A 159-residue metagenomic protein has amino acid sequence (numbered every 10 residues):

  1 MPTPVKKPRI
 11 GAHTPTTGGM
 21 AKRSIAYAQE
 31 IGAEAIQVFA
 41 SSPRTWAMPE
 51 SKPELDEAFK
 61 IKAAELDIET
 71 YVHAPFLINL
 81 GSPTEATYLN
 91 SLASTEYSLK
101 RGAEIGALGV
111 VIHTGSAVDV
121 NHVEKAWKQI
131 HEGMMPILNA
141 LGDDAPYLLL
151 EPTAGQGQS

Functional and structural regions predicted by a protein language model:
M1-A74, I78-L99: N-terminal pre-domain/capping segments
A64-E65, L80-S159: Active-site acidic/histidine proton-transfer and metal-coordination neighborhood in alpha/beta enzyme cores
